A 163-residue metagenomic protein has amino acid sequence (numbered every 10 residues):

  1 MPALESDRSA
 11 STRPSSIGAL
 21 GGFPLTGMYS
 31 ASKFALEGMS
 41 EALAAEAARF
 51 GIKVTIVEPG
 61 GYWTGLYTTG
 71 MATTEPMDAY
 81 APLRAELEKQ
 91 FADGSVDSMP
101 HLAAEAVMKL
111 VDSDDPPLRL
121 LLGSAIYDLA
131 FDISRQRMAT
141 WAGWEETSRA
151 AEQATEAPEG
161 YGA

Functional and structural regions predicted by a protein language model:
M1-S9, A45: Amphipathic alpha-helical dimer-interface segment in Rossmann-like NAD(P)H-dependent oxidoreductases
S16: Residue(s) in the substrate-gating loop at a strand-loop-helix junction that position the organic substrate next
G21, A42-K53: Active-site-adjacent segment of SDR/Rossmann-fold oxidoreductases
G21-G27: Active-site loop immediately N-terminal to the catalytic Tyr-X3-Lys motif of short-chain dehydrogenase/reductase
S32: Active-site helix of classical SDR
R49-P117: SDR active-site lid
A92, A139-A163: Non-catalytic terminal and boundary segments that flank Rossmann-like NAD(P)-dependent oxidoreductase
A92, R119-L129: Short-chain dehydrogenase/reductase
